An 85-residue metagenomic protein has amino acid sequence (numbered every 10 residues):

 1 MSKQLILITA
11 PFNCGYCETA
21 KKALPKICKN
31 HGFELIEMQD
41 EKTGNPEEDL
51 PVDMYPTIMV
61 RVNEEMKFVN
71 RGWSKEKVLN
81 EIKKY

Functional and structural regions predicted by a protein language model:
M1-N30: Local sequence-structure signature of Cys/Sec-based thiol-disulfide redox active-site neighborhoods
M1-Q4, T43-E48: A short beta-strand-turn-helix
I8-A10, C28, G32-N45: Thiol-based oxidoreductase modules, predominantly thioredoxin-like and allied folds used for disulfide exchange
I27, E48-L50, F68, K75: Chalcogenol-based redox active-site neighborhoods
K42-P46, K75-V78: A short acidic, often aromatic-flanked loop/helix-cap motif at beta-alpha or helix-coil junctions that lines enzyme
N45-P51, E81-Y85: Short amphipathic alpha-helix with an adjacent loop that forms part of the alpha/beta core around
L50-M59: Structural micro-motif
V60-Y85: Non-catalytic, surface beta->alpha helical segment in thiol-disulfide oxidoreductase systems
